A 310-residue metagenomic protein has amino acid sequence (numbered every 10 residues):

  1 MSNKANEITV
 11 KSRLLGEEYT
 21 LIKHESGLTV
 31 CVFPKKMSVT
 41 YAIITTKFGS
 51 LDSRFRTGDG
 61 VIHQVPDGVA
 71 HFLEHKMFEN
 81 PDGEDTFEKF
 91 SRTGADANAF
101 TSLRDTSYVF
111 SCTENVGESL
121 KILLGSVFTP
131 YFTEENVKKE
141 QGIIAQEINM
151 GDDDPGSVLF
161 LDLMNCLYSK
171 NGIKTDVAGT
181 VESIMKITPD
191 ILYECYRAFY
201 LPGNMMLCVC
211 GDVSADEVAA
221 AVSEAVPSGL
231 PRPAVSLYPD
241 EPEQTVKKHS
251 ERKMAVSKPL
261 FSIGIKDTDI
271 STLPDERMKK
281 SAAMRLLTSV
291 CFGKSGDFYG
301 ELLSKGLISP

Functional and structural regions predicted by a protein language model:
M1-D85, Y193-E301: His/Glu-rich zincin catalytic helix
P81-C195, E301, S309: Acidic/histidine-enriched segments that form metal/cofactor-coordinating and catalytic pocket/exosite environments
T93, P202-G203, K305: Structured helix-beta-strand junction loops
G151, V290, K305: Change "in soluble alpha/beta enzymes" to "in soluble alpha/beta proteins
